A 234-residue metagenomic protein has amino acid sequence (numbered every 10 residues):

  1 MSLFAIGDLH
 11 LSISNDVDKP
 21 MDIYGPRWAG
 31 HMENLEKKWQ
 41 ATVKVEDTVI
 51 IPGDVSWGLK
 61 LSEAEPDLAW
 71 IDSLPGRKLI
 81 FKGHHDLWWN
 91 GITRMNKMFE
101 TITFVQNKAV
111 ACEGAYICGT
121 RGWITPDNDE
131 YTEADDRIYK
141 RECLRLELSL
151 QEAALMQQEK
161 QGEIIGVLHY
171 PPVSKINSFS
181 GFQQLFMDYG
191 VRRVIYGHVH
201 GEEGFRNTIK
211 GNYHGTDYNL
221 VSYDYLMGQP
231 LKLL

Functional and structural regions predicted by a protein language model:
S2, D16-C112, S178-V191, H214-G215 (+1 more regions): Core catalytic region of metal-dependent phosphoesterases/phosphodiesterases, especially metallo-beta-lactamase-like
S2-D8: Short, hydrophobic/glycine-enriched beta-strand segments
I6, P52-G53, F81, V167 (+1 more regions): Generic enzyme active-site microenvironment
L9-S14, D86-N177: Conserved catalytic scaffold of divalent metal-dependent phosphoesterases
H10-V17, W57-S62, H84-I92, A111 (+4 more regions): Active-site environment of divalent metal-dependent phosphoester hydrolases
Q40-A41, A153-Q157, L233-L234: Short amphipathic alpha-helix with an adjacent loop that forms part of the alpha/beta core around
T48, E163-I165, R193: Short, Asp-centered acidic motifs that coordinate Mg2+ and/or phosphate in catalytic or ligand-binding sites
T216-L234: Short, basic/aromatic-enriched C-terminal tail that caps enzymatic domains
